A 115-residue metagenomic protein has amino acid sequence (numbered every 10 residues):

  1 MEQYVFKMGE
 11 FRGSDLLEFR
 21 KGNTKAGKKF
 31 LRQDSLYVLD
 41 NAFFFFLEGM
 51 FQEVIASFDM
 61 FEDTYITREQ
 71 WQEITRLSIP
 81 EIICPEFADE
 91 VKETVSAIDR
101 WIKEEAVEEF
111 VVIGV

Functional and structural regions predicted by a protein language model:
M1-E108, I113-V115: Acidic (Asp/Glu-rich) sequence patches and key acidic residues that form negatively charged surfaces used
